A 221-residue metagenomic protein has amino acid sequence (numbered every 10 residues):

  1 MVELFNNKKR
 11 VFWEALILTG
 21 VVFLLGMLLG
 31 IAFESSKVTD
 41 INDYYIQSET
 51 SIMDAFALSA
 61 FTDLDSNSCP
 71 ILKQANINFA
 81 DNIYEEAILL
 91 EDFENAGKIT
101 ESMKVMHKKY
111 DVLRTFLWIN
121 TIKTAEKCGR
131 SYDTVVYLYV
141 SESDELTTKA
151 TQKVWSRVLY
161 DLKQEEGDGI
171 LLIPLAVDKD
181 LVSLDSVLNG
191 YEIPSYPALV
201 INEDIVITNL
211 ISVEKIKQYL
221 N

Functional and structural regions predicted by a protein language model:
M1-T134, T148-T151, Y160: Non-globular targeting/processing and membrane-anchoring segments
W118, I122, Q164-G167, E192 (+1 more regions): Sec-exported extracytoplasmic/periplasmic mature domains
Y132-D133, G167-L171, S195-Y196: Loop/turn elements at helix/coil->beta-strand transitions in domains of secreted/extracellular proteins
V135, L159, P194-N209: A short, hydrophobic beta-strand/beta-hairpin element that forms part of a small beta-sheet core
V135-L162, L172: Short, thiol/selenol-centered motifs that function as redox-active sites or metal-ligating centers
Y137-S141, G167-V182: Thiol-based oxidoreductase modules, predominantly thioredoxin-like and allied folds used for disulfide exchange
E142-L146, D180, V206: Short acidic, S/G/P-rich loop/turn micro-motifs used as interaction or catalytic elements
S212-N221: Thiol-/selenol-based redox modules, centered on thioredoxin-like and closely related oxidoreductase domains
